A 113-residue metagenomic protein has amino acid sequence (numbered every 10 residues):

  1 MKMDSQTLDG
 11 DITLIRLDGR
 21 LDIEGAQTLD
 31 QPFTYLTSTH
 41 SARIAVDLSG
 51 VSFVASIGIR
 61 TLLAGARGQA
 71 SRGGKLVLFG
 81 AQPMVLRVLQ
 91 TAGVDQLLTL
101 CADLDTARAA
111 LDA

Functional and structural regions predicted by a protein language model:
M1-R16: Short beta-strand/loop segment at the start of cytosolic alpha/beta domains
D9-G10, S49, D105: Conserved catalytic submotifs in the C-terminal HATPase_c
I23-L98: Amphipathic alpha-helical interaction surfaces in cytosolic regulatory modules
P83, D105-T106: Acidic phosphotransfer microenvironment of two-component signaling modules
T99-D103: Short acidic-hydrophobic, aromatic-tinged amphipathic segments that line or gate anion-handling sites
L111-A113: A short, charged, amphipathic alpha-helix used as a generic interaction element across diverse proteins
